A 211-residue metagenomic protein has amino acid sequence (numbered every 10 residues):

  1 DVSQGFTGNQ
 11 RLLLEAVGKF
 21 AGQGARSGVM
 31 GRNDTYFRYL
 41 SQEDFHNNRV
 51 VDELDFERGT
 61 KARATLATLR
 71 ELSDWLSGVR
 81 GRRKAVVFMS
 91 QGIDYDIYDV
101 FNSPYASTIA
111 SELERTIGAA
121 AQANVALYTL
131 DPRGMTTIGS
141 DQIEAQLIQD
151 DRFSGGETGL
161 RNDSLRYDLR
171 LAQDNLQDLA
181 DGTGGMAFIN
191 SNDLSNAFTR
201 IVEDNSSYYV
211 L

Functional and structural regions predicted by a protein language model:
D1-L211: Scaffold/interface architecture of coatomer-like assemblies
